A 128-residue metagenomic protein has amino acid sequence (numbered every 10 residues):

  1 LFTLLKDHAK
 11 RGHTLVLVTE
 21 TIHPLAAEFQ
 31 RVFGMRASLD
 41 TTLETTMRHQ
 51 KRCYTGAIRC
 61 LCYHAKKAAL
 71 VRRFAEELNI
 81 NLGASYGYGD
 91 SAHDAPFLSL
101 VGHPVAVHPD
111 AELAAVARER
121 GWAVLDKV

Functional and structural regions predicted by a protein language model:
L1-V128: C-terminal cap/substrate-recognition subdomain and adjoining C-terminal extension of metal-dependent phosphatase-like
